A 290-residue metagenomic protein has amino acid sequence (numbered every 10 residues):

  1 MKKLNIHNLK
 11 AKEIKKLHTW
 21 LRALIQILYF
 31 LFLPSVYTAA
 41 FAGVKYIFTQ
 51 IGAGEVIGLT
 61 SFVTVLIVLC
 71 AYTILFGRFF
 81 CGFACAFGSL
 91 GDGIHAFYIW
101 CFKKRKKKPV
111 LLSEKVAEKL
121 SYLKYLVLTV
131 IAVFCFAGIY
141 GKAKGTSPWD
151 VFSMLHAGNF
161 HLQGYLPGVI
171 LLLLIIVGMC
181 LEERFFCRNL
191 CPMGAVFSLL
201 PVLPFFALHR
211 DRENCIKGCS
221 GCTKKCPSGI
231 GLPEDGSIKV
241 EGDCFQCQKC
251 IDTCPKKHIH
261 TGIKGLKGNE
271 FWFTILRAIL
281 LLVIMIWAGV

Functional and structural regions predicted by a protein language model:
M1-S228, P233-G236, G242, I251-D252 (+1 more regions): Non-ligating segments of multi-cofactor redox enzymes
F245: Conserved, short, structured surface segments that act as functional micro-motifs
